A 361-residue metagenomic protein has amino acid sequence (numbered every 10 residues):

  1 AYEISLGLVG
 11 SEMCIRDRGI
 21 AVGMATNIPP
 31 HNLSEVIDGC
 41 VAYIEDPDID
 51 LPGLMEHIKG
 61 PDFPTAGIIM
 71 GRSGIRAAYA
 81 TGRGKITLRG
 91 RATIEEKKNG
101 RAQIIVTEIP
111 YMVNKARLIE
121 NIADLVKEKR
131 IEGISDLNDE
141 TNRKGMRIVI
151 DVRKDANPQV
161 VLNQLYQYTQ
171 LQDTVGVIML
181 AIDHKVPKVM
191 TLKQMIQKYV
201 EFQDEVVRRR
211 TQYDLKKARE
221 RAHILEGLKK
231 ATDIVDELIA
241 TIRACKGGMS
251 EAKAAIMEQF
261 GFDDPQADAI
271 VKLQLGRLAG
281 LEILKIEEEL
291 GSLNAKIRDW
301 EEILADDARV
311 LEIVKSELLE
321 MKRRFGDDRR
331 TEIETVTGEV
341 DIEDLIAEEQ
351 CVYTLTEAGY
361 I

Functional and structural regions predicted by a protein language model:
A1-Y2, V340: A generic local structural motif
Y2-I15: Short, small-residue-biased leader/transition segments that mark boundaries at the very start of proteins
R18, M24-I361: C-terminal interaction appendages of subunits in large macromolecular complexes
